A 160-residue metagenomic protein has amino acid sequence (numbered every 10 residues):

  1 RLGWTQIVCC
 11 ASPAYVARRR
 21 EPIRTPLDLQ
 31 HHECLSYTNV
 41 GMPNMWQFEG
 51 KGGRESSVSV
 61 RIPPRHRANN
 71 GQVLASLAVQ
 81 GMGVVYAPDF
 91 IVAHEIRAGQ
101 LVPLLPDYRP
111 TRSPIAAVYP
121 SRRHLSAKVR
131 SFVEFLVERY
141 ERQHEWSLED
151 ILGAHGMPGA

Functional and structural regions predicted by a protein language model:
R1, T25-L27, S36-T38, S56-V58 (+2 more regions): Short secondary-structure boundary/capping segments
L2-L35: Flexible hinge/capping segments at coil-to-helix
S12-Y15, V40, K51-G52, S121-R123: Short loop segments at secondary-structure junctions
R24, E33-E55: Secondary-structure junction motif
V58-P103, P110, V133: Hydrophobic hinge/microswitch elements
D89-H94, A98, Y108-A160: C-terminal effector-binding regulatory domain of bacterial HTH transcription factors
